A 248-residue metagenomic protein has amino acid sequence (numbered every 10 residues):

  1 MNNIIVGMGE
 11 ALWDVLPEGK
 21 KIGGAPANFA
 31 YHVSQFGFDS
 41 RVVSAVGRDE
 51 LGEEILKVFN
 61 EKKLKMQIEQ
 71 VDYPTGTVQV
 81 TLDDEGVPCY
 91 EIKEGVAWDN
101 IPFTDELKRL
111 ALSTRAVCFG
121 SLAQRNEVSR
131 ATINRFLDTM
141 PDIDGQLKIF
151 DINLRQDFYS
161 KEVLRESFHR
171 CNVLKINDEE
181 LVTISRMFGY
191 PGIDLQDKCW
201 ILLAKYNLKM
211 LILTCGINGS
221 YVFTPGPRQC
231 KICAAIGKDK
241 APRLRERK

Functional and structural regions predicted by a protein language model:
M1-L64, V78, K238-A241: Glycine-rich phosphate/adenosyl-contacting loop at the front of the ribokinase-like
M1-N3, G192-K248: Conserved phosphate-binding/catalytic region of the ribokinase-like
I4, L147, V173, K209-M210: Proline-centered loop/turn at the N-terminus of a beta-strand
G9-E10, S44, F150-I152, I176 (+1 more regions): Active-site flanking residues adjacent to catalytic metal/cofactor-binding acidic residues
G19, G52-E53, T104, S129-A131 (+1 more regions): Conserved strand-to-helix beginnings and helix N-cap segments that scaffold or border functional pockets
D39-S121, D138-D144: Conserved N-terminal subdomain of the carbohydrate kinase-like
R109-L110, E166-S167, A204: Structural alpha-helical scaffold elements that stabilize or flank donor/cofactor-binding regions in carbohydrate
A116, S121-I201, N218-S220, P225-G226: Conserved beta-alpha-beta core of the PfkB/ribokinase-like small-molecule kinase fold
